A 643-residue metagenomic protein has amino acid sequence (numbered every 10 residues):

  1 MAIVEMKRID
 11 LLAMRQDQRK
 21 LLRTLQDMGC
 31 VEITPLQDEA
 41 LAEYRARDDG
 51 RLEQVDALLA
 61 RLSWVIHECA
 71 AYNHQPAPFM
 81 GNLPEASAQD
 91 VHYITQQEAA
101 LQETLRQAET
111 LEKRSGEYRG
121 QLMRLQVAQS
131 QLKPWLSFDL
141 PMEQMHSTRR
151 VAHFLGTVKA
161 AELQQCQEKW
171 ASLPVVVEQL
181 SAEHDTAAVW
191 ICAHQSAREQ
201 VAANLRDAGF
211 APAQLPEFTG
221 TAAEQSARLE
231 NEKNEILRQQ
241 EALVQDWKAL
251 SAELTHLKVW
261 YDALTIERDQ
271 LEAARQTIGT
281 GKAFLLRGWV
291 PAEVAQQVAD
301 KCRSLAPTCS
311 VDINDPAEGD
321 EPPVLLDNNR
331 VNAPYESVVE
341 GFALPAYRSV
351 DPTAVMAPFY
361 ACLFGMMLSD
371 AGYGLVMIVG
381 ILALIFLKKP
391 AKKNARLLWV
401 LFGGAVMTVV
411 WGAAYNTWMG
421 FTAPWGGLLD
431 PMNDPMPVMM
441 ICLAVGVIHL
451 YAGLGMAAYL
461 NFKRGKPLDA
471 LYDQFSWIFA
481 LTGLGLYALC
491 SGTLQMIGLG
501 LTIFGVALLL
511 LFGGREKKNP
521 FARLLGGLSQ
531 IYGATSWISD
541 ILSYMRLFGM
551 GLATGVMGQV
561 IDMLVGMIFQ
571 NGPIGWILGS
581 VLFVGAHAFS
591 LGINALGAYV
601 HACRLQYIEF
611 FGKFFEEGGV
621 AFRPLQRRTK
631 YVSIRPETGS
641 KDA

Functional and structural regions predicted by a protein language model:
M1-M356, L384, A391-N394, L398: Long, charged N-terminal accessory/stalk domains
A2-K7, R19-L22, Q26-I33, A295-A643: Conserved, carboxylate-rich catalytic/transport cores that coordinate ions
